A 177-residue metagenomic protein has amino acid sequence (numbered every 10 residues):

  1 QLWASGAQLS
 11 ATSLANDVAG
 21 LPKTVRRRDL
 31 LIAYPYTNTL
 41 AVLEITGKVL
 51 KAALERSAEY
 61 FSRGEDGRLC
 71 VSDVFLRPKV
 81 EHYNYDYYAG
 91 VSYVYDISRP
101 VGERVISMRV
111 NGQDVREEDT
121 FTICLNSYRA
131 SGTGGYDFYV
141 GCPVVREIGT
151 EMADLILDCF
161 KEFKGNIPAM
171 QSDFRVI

Functional and structural regions predicted by a protein language model:
L2-I177: Feature captures C-terminal
